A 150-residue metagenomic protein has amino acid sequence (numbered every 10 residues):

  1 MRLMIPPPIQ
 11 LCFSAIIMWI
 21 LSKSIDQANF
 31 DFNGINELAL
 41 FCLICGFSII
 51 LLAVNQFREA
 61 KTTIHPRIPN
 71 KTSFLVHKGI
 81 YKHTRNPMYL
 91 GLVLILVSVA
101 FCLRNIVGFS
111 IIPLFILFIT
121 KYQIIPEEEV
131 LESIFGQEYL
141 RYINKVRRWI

Functional and structural regions predicted by a protein language model:
M1-K78, L90-I150: Membrane-anchoring alpha-helices and their flanking helix-loop junctions
Y81: Solvent-exposed interhelical
N86: Extended, alpha-helix-rich binding/interface surfaces that flank or overlap catalytic cores and mediate recognition
